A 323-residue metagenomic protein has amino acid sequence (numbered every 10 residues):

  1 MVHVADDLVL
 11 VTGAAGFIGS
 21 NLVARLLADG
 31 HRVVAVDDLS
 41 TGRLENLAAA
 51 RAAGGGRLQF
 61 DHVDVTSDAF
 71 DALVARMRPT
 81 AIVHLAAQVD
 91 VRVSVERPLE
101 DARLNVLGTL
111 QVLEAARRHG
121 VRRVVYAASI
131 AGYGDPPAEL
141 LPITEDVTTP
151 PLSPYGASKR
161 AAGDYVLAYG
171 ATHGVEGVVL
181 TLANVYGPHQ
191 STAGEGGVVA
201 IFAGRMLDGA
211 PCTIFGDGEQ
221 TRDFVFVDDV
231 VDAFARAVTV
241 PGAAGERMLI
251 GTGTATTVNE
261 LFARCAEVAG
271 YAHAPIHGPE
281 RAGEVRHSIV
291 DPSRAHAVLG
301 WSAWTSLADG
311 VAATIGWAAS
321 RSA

Functional and structural regions predicted by a protein language model:
M1-V185: N-terminal Rossmann-like NAD(P)+-binding domain of SDR-like oxidoreductases, especially those catalyzing
V9, G204-A323: C-terminal substrate-binding subdomain of Rossmann-fold SDR/epimerase-dehydratase oxidoreductases
A15-I18, L44, L110, P136 (+7 more regions): Gly/Ser/Thr-rich beta-alpha loop segments that engage phosphate groups in nucleotides
L44-L47, G163, A200, N259 (+2 more regions): Short, surface-exposed alpha-helical segments at coil->helix boundaries
R51, A86, A116, G194 (+2 more regions): Hydrophobic aliphatic residues
T109, L113, G163-V166, V199 (+2 more regions): Short-chain dehydrogenase/reductase
L141, T192-A200: A glycine/serine/threonine-rich, flexible loop-to-helix segment that serves as the NAD(P) cofactor-binding "lid"
P154, A162, E195, V258 (+1 more regions): Conserved donor sugar-nucleotide recognition element shared by glycan-biosynthetic enzymes
